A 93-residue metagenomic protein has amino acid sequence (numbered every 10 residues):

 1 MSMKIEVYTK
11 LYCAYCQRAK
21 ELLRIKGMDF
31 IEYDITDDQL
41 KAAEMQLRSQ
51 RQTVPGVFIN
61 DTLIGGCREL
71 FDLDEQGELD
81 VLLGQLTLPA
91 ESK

Functional and structural regions predicted by a protein language model:
M1-D29: Local sequence-structure signature of Cys/Sec-based thiol-disulfide redox active-site neighborhoods
A14, L40, G65: Short alpha-helical
D29-K41: Thiol-based oxidoreductase modules, predominantly thioredoxin-like and allied folds used for disulfide exchange
L47-T53: Thiol/disulfide oxidoreductase modules built on the thioredoxin-like
I59-P89: Non-catalytic, surface beta->alpha helical segment in thiol-disulfide oxidoreductase systems
S92-K93: Charge-patterned, long linear interaction tracts outside catalytic cores
